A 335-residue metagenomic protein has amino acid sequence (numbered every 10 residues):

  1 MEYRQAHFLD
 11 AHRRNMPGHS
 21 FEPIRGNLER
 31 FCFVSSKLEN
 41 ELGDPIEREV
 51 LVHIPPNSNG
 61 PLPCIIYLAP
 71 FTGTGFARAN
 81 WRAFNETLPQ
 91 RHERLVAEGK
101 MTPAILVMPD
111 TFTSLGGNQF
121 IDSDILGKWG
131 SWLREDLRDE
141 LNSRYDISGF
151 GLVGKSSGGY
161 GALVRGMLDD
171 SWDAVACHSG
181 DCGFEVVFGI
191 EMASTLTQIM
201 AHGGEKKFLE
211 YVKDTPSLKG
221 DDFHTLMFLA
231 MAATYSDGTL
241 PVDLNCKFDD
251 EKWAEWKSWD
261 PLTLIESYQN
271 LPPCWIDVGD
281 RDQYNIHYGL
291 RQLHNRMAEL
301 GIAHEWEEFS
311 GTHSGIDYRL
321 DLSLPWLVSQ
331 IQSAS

Functional and structural regions predicted by a protein language model:
M1-S335: Non-catalytic cap/lid and distal C-terminal segments of serine-dependent acyl enzymes
